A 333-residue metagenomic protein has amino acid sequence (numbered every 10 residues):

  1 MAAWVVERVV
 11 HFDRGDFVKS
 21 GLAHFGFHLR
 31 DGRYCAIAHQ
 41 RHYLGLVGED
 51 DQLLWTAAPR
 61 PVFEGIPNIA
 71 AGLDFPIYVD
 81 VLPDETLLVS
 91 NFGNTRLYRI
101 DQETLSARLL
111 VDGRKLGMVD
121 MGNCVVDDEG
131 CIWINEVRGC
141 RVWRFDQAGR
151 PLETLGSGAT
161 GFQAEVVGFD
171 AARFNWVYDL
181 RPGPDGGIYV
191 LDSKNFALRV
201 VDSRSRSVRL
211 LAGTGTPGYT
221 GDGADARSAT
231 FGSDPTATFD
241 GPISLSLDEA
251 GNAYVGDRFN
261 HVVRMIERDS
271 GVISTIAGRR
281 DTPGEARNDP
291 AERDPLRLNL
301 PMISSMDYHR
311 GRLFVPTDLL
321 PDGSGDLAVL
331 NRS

Functional and structural regions predicted by a protein language model:
A2-G21, D51-F75, L105-D120, G149-W176 (+2 more regions): Gly/Pro-rich loop segments of beta-rich domains
H24-G26, Y78, N123, D179 (+3 more regions): Conserved beta-strand position repeated once per blade in WD40 beta-propeller domains
H28-G32, V81-D84, V126-E129, P182-D185 (+2 more regions): Residue-level detector of Asp-centered blade-edge/turn motifs that repeat once per structural unit in beta-propeller
Y34-A36, T86-L88, C131-W133, G187-Y189 (+2 more regions): Conserved beta-propeller blade signature
H39-Q40, F92, V137, S193-K194 (+3 more regions): Short loop/turn segments immediately following the C-termini of beta-strands
H42-G45, T95-R99, C140-W143, F196-R199 (+2 more regions): A short loop-to-beta-strand structural motif that recurs across blades of beta-propeller domains
G48-Q52, D101-L105, F145-R150, D202-R206 (+2 more regions): Short loop/turn segments that connect beta-strands within beta-propeller blades
M302-S333: Blade-level signature of beta-propeller repeat domains, shared across WD40, Kelch, NHL, RCC1 and BNR/Asp-box propellers
